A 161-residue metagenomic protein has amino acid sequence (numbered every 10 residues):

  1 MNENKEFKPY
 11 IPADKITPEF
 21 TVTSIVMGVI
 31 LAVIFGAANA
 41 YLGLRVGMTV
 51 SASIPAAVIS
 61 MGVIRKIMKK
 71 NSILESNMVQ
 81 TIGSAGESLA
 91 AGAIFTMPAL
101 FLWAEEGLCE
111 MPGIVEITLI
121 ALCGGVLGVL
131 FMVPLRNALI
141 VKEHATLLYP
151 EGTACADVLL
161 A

Functional and structural regions predicted by a protein language model:
M1-A161: Alpha-helical multipass membrane-protein architecture
